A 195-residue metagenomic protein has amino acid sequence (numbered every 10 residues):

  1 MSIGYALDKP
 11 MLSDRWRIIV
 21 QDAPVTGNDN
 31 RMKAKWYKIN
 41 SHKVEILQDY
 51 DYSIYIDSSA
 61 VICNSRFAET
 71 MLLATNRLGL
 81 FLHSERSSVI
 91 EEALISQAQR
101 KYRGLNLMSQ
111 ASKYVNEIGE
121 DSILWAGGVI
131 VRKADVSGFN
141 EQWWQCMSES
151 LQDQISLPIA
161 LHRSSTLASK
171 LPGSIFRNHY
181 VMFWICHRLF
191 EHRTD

Functional and structural regions predicted by a protein language model:
M1-D195: Glycosyltransferase catalytic domains, chiefly GT-A lineage
